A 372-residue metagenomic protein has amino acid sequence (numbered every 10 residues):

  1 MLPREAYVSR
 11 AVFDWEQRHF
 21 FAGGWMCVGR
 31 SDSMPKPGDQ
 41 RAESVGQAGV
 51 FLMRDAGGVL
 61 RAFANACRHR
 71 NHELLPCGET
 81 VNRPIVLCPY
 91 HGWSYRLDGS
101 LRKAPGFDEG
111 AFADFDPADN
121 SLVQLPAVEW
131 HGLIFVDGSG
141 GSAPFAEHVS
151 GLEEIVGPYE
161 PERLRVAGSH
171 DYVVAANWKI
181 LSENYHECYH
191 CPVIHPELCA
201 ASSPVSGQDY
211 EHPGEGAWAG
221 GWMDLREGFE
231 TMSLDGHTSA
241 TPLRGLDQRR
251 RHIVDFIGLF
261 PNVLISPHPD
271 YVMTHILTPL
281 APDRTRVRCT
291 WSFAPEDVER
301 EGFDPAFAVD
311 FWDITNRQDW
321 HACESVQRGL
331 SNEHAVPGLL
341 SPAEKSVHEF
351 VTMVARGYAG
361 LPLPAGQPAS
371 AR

Functional and structural regions predicted by a protein language model:
L2-G46, V50: Non-catalytic accessory segments flanking enzyme active sites
V8, V59, F311: Conserved acidic
F21-W25, H72, H190: Generic structural signal for secondary-structure transition and capping sites
A22-P35, G106-A111, I257-P261: Short Pro/Gly-enriched beta-strand edge/turn motifs at strand-loop
S33-G140, P144-E154: Rieske [2Fe-2S] iron-sulfur-binding domain
N65, V128, L133-R372: C-terminal catalytic domain of Rieske-type non-heme iron oxygenases
